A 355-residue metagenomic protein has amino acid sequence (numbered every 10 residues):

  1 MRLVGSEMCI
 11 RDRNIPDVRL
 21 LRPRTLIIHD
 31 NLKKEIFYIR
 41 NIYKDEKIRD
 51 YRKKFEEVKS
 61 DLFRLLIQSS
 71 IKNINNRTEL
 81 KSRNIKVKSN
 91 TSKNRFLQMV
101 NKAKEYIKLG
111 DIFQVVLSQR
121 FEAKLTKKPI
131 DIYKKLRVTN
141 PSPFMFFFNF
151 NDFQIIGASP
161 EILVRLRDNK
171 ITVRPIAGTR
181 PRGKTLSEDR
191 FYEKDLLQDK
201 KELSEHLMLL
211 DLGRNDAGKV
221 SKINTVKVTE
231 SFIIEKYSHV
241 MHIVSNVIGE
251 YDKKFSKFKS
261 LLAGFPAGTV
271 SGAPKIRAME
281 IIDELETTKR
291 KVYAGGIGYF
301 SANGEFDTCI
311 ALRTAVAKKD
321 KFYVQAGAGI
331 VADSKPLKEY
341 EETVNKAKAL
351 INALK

Functional and structural regions predicted by a protein language model:
S6-E7, R11-K355: Extended alpha-helical targeting/anchoring segments, especially N-terminal organellar/secretory targeting helices
